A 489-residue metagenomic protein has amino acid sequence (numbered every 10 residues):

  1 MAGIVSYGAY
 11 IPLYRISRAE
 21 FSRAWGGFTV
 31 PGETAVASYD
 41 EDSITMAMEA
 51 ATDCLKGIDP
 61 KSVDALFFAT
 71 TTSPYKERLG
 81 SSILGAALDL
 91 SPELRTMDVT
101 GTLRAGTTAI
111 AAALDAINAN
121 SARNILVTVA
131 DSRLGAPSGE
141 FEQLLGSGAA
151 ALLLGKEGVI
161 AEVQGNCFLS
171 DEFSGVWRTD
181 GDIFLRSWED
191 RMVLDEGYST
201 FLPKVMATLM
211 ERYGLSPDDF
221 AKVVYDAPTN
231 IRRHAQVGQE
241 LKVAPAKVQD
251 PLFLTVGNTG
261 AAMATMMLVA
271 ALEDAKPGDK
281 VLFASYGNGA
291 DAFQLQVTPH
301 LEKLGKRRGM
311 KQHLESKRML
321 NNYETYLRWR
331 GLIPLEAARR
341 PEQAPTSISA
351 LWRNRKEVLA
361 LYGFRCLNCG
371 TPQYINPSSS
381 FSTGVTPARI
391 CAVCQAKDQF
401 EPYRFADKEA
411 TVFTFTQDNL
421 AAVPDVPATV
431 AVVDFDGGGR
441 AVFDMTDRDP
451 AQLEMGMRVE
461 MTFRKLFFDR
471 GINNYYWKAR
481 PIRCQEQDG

Functional and structural regions predicted by a protein language model:
M1-S43, S138-E196, T200, F283-W352: Condensing-enzyme catalytic core mediating Claisen C-C bond formation in acyl metabolism
A24-T45, T72-N124, A130, G135 (+1 more regions): Conserved catalytic cysteine-centered active-site region of acyl-thioester-dependent Claisen-condensing enzymes
A50-D64, P203-A221, E240-L241: Phosphate/pyrophosphate-binding loops at sites that engage ATP/ADP/AMP, CoA/4′-phosphopantetheine, polyphosphate
R340-E409: Cys/His-rich short segments
A421-V432, N473-Y475: Short aromatic-glycine-enriched beta-strand elements
D447-M461: Short nucleic-acid-contacting surface segments enriched for D/E, G, S/T with interspersed K/R
T462-G489: OB-fold/S1-family single-stranded nucleic acid-binding modules
